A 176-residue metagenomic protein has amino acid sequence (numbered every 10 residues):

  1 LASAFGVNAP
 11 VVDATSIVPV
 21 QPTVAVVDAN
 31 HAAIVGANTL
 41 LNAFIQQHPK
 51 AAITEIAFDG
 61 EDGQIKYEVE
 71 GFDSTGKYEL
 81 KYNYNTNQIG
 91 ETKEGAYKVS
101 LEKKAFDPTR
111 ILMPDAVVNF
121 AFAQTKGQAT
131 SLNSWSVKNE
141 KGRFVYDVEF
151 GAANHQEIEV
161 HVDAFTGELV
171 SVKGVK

Functional and structural regions predicted by a protein language model:
L1-K176: Long, terminal "pre-/pro-" and other extracytoplasmic accessory regions that lie outside the mature folded/catalytic
